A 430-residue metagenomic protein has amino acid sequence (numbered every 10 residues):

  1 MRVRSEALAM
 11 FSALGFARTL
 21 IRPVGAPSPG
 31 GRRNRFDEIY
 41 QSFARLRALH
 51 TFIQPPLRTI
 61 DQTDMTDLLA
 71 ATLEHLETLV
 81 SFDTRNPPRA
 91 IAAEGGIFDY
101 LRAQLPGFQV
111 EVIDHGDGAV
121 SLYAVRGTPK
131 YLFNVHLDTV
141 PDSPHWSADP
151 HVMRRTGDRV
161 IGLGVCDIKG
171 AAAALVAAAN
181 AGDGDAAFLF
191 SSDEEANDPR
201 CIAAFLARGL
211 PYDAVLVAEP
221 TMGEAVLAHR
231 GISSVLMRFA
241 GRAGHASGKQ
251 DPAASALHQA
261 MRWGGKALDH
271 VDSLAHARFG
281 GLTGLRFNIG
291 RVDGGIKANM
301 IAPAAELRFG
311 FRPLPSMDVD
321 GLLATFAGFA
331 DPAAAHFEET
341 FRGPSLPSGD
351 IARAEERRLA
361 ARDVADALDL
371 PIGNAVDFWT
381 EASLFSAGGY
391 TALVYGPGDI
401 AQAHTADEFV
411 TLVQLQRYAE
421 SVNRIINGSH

Functional and structural regions predicted by a protein language model:
M1-V3, G30-R32: Glycine-biased, low-complexity coil/linker segments
R2-S5, S12, R47: Low-acidity, Ser/Thr- and Arg-rich intrinsically disordered low-complexity segments
F11, F16, F36, Y40-F43 (+1 more regions): Aromatic (phenylalanine/tyrosine) cluster motif
R22, S28-G31, A44-R58: N-terminal polybasic/positive-inside topogenic patches
D64-S143, A304-R308, L322-T325, L412-Q414 (+1 more regions): N-terminal helical capping/dimerization or prosegment-like subdomains of hydrolases acting on amide or phosphate bonds
D67, D114-H115, P141, S233-H430: Metal-dependent amide/peptide-bond hydrolase catalytic core, centered on the "pita-bread" metallohydrolase fold
L132-F190: Active-site metal-coordination/substrate-binding segment of hydrolases, especially metallo-dependent peptidases
G164, I168-S234, F279: Acidic/histidine-rich catalytic neighborhood of metal-dependent amide-processing enzymes
